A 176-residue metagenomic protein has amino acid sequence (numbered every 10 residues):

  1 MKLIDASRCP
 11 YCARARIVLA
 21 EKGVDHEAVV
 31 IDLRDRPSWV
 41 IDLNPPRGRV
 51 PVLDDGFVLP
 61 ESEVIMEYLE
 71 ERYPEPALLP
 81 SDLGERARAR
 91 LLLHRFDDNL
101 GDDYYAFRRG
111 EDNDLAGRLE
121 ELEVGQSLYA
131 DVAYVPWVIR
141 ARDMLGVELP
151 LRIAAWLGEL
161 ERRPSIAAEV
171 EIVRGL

Functional and structural regions predicted by a protein language model:
M1-L119: GST-like domain detector, emphasizing the conserved glutathione-binding G-site in the N-terminal thioredoxin-like
D42, R162, E171: Phosphate-coordinating loops and pocket residues in cytosolic domains that bind phosphorylated ligands
G84, L92, F96-P164: GST-like fold's C-terminal all-alpha helical module
E169-L176: Terminal-tail/helix-coil boundary detector
